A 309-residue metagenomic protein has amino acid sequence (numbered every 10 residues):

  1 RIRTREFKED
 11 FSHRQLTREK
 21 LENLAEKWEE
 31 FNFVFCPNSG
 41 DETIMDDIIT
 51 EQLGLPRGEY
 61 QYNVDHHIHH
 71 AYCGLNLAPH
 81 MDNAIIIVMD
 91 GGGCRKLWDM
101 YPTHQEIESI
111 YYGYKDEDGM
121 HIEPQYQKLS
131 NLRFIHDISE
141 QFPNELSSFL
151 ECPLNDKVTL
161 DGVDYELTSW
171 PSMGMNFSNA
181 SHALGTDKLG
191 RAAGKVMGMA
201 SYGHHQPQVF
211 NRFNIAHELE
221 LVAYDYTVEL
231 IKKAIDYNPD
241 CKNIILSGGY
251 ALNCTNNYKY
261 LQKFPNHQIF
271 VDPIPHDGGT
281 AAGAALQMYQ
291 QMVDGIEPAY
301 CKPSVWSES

Functional and structural regions predicted by a protein language model:
R1-S309: Short acidic/glycine-rich loops and adjacent helix/strand connectors that line catalytic pockets where negatively
